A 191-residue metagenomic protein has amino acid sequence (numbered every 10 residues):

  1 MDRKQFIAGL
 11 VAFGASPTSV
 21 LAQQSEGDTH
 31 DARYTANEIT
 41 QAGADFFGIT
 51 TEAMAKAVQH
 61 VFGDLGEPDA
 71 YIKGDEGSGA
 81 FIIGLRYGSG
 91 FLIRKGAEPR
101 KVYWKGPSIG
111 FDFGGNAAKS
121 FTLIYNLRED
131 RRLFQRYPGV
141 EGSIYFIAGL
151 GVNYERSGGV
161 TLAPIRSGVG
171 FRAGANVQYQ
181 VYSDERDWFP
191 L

Functional and structural regions predicted by a protein language model:
Q5-A22: N-terminal export signals
Q23-L191: Small-residue-enriched, tightly packed secondary-structure blocks
